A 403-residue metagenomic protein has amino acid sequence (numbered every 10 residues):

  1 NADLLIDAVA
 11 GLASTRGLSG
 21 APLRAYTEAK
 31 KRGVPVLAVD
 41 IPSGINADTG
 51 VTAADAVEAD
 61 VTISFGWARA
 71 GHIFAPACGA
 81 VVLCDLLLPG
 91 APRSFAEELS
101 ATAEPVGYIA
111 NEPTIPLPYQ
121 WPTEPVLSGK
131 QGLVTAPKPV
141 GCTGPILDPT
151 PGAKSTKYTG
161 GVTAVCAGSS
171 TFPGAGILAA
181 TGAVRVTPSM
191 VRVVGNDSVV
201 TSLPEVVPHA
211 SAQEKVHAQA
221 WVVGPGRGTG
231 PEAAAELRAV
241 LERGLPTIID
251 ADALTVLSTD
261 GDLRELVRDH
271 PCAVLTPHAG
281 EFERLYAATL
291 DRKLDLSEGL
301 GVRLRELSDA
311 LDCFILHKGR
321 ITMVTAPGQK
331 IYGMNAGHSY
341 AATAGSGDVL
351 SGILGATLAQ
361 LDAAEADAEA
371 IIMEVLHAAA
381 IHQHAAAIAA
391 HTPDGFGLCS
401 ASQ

Functional and structural regions predicted by a protein language model:
N1-K30, V200-K215: N-terminal small/polar loop signature for handling phosphorylated ligands or for N-terminal nucleophile
A10, S43, A103-V106: Flexible, low-complexity linker/boundary loops enriched in proline and small hydrophobic residues that flank enzymatic
A10-R24, A47-D48, T229-A235, R284-A287: Glycine/threonine-rich flexible loop motifs
L12, I45, L254-L257: Catalytic P-loop NTPase motifs of RecA-like helicase/translocase cores
G50-A53: Glycine-/Pro-rich loop/turn segments that contact NAD(P) or position catalytic residues in Rossmann-like domains
A59-V61, W67-A251, T255-V274, A279-Q403: Small-residue (G/A/S/T)-rich helix-start motifs and N-terminal tracts that mark the onset
